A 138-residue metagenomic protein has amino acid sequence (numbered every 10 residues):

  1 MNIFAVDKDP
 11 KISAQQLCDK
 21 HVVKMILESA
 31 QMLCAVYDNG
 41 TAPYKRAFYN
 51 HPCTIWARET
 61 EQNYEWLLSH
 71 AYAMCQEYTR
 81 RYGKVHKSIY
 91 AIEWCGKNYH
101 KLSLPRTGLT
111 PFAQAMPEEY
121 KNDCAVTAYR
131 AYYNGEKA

Functional and structural regions predicted by a protein language model:
M1-H86: An N-terminal structural lobe/cap that precedes and organizes the functional/catalytic core across diverse proteins
K45, Y72, S88, R106 (+1 more regions): Generic detection of intrinsically disordered/low-complexity segments and helix-coil linkers/edges
A91: Catalytic cofactor-binding cores of redox enzymes
W94-A138: Aromatic-residue-lined binding/catalytic grooves and analogous aromatic/hydrophobic interfacial grooves in multimeric
